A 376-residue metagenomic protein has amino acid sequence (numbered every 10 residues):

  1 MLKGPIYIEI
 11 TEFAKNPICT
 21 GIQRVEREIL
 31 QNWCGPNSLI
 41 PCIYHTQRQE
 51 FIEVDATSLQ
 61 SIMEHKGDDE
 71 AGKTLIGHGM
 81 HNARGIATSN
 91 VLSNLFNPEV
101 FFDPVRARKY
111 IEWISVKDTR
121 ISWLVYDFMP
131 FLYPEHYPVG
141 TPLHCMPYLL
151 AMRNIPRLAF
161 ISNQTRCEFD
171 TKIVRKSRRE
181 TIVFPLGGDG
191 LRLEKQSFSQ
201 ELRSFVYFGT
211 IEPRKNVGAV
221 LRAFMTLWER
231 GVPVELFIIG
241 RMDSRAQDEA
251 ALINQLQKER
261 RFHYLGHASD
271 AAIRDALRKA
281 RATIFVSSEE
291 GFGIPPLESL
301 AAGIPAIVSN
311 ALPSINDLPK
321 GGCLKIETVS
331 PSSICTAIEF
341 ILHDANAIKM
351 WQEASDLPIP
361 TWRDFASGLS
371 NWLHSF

Functional and structural regions predicted by a protein language model:
M1-F376: Carbohydrate transferase catalytic cores enriched for Leloir-type hexosyltransferases
